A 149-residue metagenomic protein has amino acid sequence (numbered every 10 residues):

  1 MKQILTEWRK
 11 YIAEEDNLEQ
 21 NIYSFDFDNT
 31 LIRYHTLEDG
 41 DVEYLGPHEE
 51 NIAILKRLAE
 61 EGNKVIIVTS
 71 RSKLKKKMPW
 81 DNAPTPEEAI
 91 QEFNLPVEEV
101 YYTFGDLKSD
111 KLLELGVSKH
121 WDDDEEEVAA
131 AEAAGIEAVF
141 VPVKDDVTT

Functional and structural regions predicted by a protein language model:
M1-N17: Short acidic, low-complexity intrinsically disordered linear motifs used for protein-protein interactions
L18-T103: Alpha-helical substrate-recognition element adjacent to the catalytic core
N29, D106, E126: Flexible, active-site-proximal loop/turn residues at the rims of small-molecule/cofactor binding pockets and catalytic
L55-L58, L112, A131: Generic structural signal for hydrophobic
E92-N94, L112-L115: Alpha-helix C-terminal capping segments
Y101-F104, P142-K144: Residues at the C-termini of beta-strands that transition into short coil/loop
E114, K119-T149: Acidic, Mg2+-coordinating phosphoryl-transfer loop and its flanking beta/alpha structural elements, shared across
